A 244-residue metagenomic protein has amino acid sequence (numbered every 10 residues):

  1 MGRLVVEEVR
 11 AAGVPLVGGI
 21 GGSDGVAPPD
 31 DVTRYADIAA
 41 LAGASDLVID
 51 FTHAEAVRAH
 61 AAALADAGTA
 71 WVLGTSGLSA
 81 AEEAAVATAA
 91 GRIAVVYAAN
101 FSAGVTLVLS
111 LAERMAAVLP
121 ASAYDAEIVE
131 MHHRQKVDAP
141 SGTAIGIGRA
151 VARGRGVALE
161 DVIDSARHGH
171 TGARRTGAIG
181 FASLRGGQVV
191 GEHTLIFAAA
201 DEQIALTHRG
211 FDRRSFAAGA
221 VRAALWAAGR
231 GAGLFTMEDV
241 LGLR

Functional and structural regions predicted by a protein language model:
G2-L41, A123-R244: C-terminal substrate-binding/catalytic lobe of Rossmann-fold NAD(P)-dependent oxidoreductases
R10, A65, P120: Anion (oxyanion) recognition and catalysis
L16, R34, W71-V72, V95-Y97: Hydrophobic beta-strand scaffold residues
S45: An anion/phosphate-binding loop that grips the pyrophosphate of nucleotide cofactors and donors
V48-I49: N-terminal Rossmann-like NAD(P) cofactor-binding module of classical short-chain dehydrogenase/reductase
T52-H53, S76, S183-R185: Short glycine-/small-residue-rich Rossmann-like dinucleotide-binding loops
R58-A67, G74-Y97, T106-R114: Rossmann-fold NAD(P)-binding glycine/threonine-rich loop
L107-A123, A139: Rossmann-like NAD(P)H-binding beta-loop-alpha module
